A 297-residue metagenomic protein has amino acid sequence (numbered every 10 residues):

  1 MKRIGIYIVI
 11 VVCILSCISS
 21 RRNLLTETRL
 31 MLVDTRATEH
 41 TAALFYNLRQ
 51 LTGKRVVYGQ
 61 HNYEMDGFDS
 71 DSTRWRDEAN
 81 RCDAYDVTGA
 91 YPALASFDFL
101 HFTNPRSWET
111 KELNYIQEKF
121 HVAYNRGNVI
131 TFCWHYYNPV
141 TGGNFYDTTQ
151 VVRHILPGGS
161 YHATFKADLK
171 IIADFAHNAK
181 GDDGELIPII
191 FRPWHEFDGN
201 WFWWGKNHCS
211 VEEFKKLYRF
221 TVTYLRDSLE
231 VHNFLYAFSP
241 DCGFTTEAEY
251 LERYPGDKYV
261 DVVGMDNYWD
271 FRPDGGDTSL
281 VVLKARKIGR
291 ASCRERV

Functional and structural regions predicted by a protein language model:
M1-T26: Bacterial Sec-dependent N-terminal signal peptides
R21-L100, R106-T110: N-terminal module-boundary/linker segments of secreted carbohydrate-active enzymes
Y58-H61, R192-W194, Y218-E249, R294-R296: Aromatic-lined carbohydrate-recognition surfaces of secreted/lumenal glycan-active proteins
H61-M65, L100-F102, H135-Y137, W194-E196 (+3 more regions): Active-site beta-loop-alpha junctions enriched in small/polar residues
A95, F191, D261-V263: Conserved, mostly hydrophobic/aromatic
L100-D227, V231: Substrate-binding cleft of extracellular glycoside hydrolase catalytic domains
E247-E249, R253-R296: Glycoside hydrolase catalytic-domain groove-lining segments
